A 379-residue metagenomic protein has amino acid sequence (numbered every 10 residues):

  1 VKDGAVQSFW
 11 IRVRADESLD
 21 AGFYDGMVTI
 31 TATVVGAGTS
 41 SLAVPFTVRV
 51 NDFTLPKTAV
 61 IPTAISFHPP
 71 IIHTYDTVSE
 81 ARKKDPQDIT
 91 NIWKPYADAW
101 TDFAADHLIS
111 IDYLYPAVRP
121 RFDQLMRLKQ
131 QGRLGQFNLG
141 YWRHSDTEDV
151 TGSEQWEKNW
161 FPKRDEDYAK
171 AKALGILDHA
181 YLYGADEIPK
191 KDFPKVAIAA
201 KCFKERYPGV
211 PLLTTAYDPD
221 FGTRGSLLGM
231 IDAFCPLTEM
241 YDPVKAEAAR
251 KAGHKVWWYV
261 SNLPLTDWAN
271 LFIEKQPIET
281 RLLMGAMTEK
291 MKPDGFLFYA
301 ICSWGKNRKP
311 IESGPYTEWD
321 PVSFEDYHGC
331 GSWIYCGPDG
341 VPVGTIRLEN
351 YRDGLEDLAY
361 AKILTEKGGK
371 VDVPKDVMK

Functional and structural regions predicted by a protein language model:
V1-A5, G36-G38: Short proline/glycine- and polar residue-rich coil/turn motifs
A5-Q7, V13-E17, Y24-A32, V44-V210 (+3 more regions): Aromatic-lined carbohydrate-binding surfaces of glycoside hydrolases
S18-D20, G38: Short glycine/serine/proline-enriched coil/turn segments at secondary-structure junctions
G22, G26, K292-G295: Glycine-centered flexibility sites
T39-A43: A structural signal for beta-strand boundary/capping segments at domain termini and interdomain linkers
A171-H179, G184, I198-K379: Substrate-binding groove of N-acetylhexosamine-processing glycoside hydrolases
